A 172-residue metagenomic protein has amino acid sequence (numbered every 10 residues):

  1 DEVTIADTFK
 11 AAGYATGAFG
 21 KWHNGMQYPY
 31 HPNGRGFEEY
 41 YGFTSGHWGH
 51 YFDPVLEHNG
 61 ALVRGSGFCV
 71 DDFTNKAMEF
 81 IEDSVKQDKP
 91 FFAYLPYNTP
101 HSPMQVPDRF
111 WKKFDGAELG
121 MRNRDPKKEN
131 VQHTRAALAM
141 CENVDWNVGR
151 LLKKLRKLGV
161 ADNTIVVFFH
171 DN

Functional and structural regions predicted by a protein language model:
D1-N172: Formylglycine-dependent sulfatase
